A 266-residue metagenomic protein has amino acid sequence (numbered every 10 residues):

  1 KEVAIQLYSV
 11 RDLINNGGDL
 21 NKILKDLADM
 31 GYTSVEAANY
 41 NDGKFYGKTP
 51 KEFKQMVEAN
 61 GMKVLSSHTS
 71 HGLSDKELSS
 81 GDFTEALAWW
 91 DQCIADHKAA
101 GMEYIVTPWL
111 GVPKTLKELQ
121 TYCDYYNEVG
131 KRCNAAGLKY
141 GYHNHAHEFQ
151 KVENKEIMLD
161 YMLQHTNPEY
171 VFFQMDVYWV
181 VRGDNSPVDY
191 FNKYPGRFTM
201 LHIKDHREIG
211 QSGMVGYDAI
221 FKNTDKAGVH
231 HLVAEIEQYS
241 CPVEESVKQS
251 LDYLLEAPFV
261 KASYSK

Functional and structural regions predicted by a protein language model:
K1-A4, S9-I14, G18-G31, L159-M175 (+1 more regions): Histidine-acidic metal/acid-base catalytic patches
K1-E103, D252, E256-K266: N-terminal pre-domain/capping segments
R11-G17, A38-T49, H71-L87, G111-Q120 (+4 more regions): Acidic-and-aromatic substrate-binding clefts and catalytic sites of carbohydrate-active enzymes
I23-D29, F45-S66, W89-G101, D124-A135 (+3 more regions): Acidic (Asp/Glu)-rich catalytic clusters
M30-T33, K51-E52, N60, L78-D82 (+7 more regions): Short alpha-helical interface elements
H68-H71, H97, H143-H147, H165 (+3 more regions): Histidine (H) residue identity feature
D75-F172, E244, Y264: Active-site acidic/histidine proton-transfer and metal-coordination neighborhood in alpha/beta enzyme cores
